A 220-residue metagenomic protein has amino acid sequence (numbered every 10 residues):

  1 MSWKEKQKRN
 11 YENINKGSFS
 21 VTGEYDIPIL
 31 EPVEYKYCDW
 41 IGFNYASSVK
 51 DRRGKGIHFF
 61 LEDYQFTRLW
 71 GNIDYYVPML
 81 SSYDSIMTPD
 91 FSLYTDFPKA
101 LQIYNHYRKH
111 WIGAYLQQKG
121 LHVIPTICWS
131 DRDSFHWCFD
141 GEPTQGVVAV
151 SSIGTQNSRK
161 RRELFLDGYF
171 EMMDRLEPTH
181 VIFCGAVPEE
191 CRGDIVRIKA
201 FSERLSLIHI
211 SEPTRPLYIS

Functional and structural regions predicted by a protein language model:
M1-T95, W111: SEC14/CRAL-TRIO lipid-binding/transfer domains and related phosphoinositide-recognition modules that form deep
Y25, H122, I210-P213: Compositionally biased, intrinsically disordered/low-complexity regions enriched for serine, proline and threonine
P28-L30, P143, P178, P213-P216: Proline-rich low-complexity regions
V49-K50, L69-L205: Eukaryote-skewed repeat-based solenoidal scaffolds used as protein-protein interaction platforms, primarily
I208-S220: Single conserved hydrophobic/aromatic residue that forms the stacking wall/gate of nucleotide- or nucleobase-binding
